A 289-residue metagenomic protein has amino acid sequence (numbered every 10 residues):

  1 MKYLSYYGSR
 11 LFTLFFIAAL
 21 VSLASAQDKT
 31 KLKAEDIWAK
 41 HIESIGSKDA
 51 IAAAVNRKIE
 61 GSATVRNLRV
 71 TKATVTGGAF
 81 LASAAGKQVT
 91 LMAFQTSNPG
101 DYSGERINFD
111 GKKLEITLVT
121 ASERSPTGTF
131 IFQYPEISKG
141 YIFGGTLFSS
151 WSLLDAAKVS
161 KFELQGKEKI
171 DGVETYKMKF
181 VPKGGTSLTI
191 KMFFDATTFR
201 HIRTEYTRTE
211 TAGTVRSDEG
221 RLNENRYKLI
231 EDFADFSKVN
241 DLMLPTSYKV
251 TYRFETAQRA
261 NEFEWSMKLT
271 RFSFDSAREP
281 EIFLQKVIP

Functional and structural regions predicted by a protein language model:
M1-S9: N-terminal secretory signal peptides that target proteins for export/translocation
R10-S22: Bacterial N-terminal signal peptides
A24-A26: Signal peptide processing junction and immediate N-terminal pro/mature segment of secreted/exported proteins
D28-D36, E43, D110-L188, A212-Y227 (+1 more regions): Flexible, processing/modification-adjacent segments and terminal tails in exported/periplasmic/extracellular proteins
K29-T30, A34-S125, K158-G166: N-terminal mature ectodomain segment of secretory-pathway/periplasmic proteins
T76-F80, K113, I131-Q133, F236-S237 (+1 more regions): A short, sequence-level motif marking secondary-structure junctions
G77-T90, F94-T96, G100-S103, Y252-T256 (+2 more regions): Extended low-complexity acidic/polar segments
K167-K286: Gly/Pro-enriched, hydrophobic low-complexity segments that function as extracytoplasmic propeptides/linkers
